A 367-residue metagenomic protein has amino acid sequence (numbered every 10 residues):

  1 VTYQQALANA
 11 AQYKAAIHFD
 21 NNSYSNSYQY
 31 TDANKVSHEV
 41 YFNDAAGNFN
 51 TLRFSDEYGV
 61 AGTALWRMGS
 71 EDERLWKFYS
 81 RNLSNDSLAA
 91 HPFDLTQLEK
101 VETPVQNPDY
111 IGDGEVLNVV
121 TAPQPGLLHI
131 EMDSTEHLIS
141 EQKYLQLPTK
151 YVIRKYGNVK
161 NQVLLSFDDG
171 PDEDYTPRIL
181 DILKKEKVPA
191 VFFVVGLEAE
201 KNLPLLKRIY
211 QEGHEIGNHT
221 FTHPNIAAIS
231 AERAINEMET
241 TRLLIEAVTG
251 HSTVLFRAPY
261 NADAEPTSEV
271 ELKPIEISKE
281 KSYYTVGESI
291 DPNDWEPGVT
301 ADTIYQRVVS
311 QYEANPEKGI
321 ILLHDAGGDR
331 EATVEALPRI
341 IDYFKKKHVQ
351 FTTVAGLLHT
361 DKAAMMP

Functional and structural regions predicted by a protein language model:
V1-R53, N82-D86: Glycan-binding loop/region signatures in secreted carbohydrate-active enzymes
F42-D56, E173-L180, A301-V308: Short, acidic/polar
D44-H91: Acidic/aromatic/glycine-rich contiguous surface patches that form carbohydrate-binding/processing clefts and analogous
T51-A61, I182, E186, I245-G250 (+2 more regions): A structural motif corresponding to the C-terminal end of an alpha-helix and its immediate exit/capping segment
S55, T63, D168, L183 (+6 more regions): Conserved, mostly hydrophobic/aromatic
L88-L165, D172-R178, K185, R339-I340 (+1 more regions): N-terminal pre-catalytic segment of deacetylase/amide-hydrolase enzymes
K155-Y156, I179-E186, A199-H219, E246 (+2 more regions): Acidic (Asp/Glu)-rich catalytic clusters
E200, P224-Q350, G356-P367: Catalytic domains of cell-wall/extracellular-matrix polysaccharide-remodeling enzymes, centered on de-N-acetylation
